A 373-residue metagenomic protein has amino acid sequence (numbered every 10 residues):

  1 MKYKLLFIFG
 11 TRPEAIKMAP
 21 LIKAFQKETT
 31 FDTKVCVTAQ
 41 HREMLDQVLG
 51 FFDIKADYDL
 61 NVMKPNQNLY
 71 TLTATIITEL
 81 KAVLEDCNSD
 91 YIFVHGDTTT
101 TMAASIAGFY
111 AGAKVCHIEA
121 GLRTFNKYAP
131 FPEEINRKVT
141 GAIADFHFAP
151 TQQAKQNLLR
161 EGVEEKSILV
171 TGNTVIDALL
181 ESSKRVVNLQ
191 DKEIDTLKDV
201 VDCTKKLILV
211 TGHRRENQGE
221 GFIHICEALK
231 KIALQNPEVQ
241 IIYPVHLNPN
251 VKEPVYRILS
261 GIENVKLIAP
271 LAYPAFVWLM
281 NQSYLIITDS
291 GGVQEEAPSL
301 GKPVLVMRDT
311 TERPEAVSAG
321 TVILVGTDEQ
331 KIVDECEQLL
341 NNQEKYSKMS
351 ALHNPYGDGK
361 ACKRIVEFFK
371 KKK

Functional and structural regions predicted by a protein language model:
T29-T75, E79: Conserved nucleotide-sugar phosphate-binding/catalytic loop shared by glycosyltransferases and other
T38, R42-E43, I143-E220, V325 (+2 more regions): A nucleotide-sugar donor-handling region in carbohydrate enzymes
H41, D46-V48, Q67, V187-Q282: Donor-nucleotide binding loops and adjacent catalytic segments primarily of GT-B fold Leloir glycosyltransferases
L49, Q153, L189, I323-K373: Leloir-type glycosyltransferase catalytic cores
F93-A111, A297: An aromatic- and histidine-rich active-site surface loop
V94-H95, H117, H147, W278-V317: A donor-sugar binding/catalytic signature common to diverse glycosyltransferases and related nucleotide-sugar
C116-F131, I143: A short, histidine- and acid-enriched strand-loop-helix "catalytic/donor-clamping" loop that lines the nucleotide-sugar
E134-F146: Membrane-proximal helix-turn-helix segments that form the acceptor-binding/catalytic region of lipid-linked
